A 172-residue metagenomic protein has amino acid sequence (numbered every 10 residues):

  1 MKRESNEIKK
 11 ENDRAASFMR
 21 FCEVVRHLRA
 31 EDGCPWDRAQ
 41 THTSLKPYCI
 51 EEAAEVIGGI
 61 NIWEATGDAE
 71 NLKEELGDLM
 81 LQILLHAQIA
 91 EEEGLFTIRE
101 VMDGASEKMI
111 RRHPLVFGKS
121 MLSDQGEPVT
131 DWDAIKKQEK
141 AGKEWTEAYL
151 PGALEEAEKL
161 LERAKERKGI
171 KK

Functional and structural regions predicted by a protein language model:
M1-E75, L84-K172: Flexible "arm" and connector segments at domain edges
